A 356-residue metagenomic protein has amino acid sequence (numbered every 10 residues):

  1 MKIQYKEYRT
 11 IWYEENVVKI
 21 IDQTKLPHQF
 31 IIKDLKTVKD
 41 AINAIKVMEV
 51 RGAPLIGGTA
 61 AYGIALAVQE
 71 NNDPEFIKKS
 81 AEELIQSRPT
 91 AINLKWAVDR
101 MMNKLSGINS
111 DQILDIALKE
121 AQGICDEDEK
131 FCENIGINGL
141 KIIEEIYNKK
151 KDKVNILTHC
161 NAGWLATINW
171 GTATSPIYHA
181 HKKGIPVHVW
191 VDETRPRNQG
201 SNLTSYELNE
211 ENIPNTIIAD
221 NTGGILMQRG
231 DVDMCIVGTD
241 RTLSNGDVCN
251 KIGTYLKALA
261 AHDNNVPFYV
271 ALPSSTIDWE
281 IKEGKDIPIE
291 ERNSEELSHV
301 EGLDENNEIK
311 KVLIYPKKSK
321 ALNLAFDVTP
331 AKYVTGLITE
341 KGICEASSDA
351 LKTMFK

Functional and structural regions predicted by a protein language model:
M1-E14, A44, A321, A325 (+2 more regions): N-terminal targeting/anchoring "stem" of glycan-biosynthesis enzymes
M1-K39: Positively charged, low-complexity intrinsically disordered leader regions
I21, T59, G63, A97 (+4 more regions): Short beta-strand segments
Q29-D40, L114, D152, T204 (+1 more regions): Acidic-glycine-rich active-site phosphate/pyrophosphate-binding loop
I32-V38, G163-T167, S244-C249: Short, glycine-rich nucleotide/cofactor-binding loops
K33-E49, V154-T158, N307-K318: Short, hydrophobic/aliphatic alpha-helical segments
V47-I218: N-terminal active-site beta-alpha-beta segment that forms phosphate/nucleotide-binding and substrate-recognition loops
P186, D192-K356: Conserved phosphate- and dinucleotide-binding cores of soluble alpha/beta proteins, encompassing both enzyme active
